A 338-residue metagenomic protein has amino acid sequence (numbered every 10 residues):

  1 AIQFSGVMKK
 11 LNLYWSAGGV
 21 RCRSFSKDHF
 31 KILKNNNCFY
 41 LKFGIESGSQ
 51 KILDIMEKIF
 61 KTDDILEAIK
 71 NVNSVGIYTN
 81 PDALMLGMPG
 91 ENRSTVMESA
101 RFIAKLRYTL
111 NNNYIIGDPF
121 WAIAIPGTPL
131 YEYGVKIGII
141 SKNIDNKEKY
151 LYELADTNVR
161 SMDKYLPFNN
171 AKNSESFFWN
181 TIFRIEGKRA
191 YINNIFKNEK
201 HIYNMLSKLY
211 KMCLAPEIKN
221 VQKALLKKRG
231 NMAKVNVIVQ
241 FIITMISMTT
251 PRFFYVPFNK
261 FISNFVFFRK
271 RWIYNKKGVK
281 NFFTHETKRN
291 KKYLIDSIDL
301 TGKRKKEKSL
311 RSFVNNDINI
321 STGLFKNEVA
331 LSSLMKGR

Functional and structural regions predicted by a protein language model:
A1-I2, S26-K27, N92-M97, Y131: Conserved strand-to-helix beginnings and helix N-cap segments that scaffold or border functional pockets
A1-P81, L86-M88, I116: Conserved SAM/AdoMet-binding glycine-rich loop
H29-F30, P89-K105: Catalytic cores of alpha/beta
K34, I59-K61, S99-A100, V135-I137: Short, hinge-like loop/turn segments at secondary-structure boundaries
F43, I103, G127: Conserved, mostly hydrophobic/aromatic
K51, I55-M56, L86-S94, L110-N146 (+1 more regions): Flexible glycine/acidic-rich beta-alpha junction loops that bind and position SAM and/or redox cofactors in anaerobic
I77, Y108-N111: Helix-capping and short linker residues that terminate individual alpha-solenoid repeat units
D145-R338: Radical SAM enzyme core and accessory elements
